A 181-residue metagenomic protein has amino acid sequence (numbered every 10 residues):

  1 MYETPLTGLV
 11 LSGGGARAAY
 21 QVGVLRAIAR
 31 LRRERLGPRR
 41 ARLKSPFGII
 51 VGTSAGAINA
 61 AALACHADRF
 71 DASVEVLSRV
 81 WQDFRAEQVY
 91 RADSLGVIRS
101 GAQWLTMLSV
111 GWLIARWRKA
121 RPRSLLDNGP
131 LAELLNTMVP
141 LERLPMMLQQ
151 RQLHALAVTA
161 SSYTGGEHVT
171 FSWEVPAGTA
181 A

Functional and structural regions predicted by a protein language model:
Y2-G8, A16-G129, E133-L135, S172-A181: Patatin-like phospholipase
V10, L36, L43, E142-L144 (+2 more regions): Residue-level detector of functional hotspots within protein domains
S12-A16, T164: Short polar catalytic/cofactor-binding loops
W104, R121-P122, P140, G165-E167: Glycine-rich, flexible loop/turn motifs
S124-A155: Surface cap/lid and interfacial helix-loop subdomains adjacent to catalytic sites that gate substrate access
A132, Q149-A181: Active-site gating loop/helix substructures
